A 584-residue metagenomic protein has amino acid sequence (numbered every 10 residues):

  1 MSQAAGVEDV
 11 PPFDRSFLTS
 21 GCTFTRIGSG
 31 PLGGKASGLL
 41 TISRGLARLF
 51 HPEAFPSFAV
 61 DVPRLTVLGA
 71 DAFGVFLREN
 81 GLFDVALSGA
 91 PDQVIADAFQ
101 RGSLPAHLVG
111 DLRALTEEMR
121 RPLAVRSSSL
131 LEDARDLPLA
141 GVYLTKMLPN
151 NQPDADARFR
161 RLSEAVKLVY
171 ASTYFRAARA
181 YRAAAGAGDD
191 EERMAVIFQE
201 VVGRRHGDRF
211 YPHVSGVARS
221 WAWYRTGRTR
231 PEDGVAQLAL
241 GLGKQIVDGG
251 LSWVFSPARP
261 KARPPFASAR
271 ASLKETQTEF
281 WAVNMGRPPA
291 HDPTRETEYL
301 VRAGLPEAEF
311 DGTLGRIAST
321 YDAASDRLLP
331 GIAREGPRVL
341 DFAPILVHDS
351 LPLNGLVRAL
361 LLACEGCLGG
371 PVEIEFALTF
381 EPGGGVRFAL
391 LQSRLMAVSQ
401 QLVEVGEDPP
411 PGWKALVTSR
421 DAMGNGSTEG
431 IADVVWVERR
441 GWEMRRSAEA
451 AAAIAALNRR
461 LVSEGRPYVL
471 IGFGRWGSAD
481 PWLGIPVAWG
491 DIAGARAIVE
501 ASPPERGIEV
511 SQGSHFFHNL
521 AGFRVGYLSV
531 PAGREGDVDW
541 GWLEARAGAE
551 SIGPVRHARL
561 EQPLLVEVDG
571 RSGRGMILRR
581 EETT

Functional and structural regions predicted by a protein language model:
M1-F13: An acidic intrinsically disordered interaction segment
V10-A54, S103-S502, G522, A549-E550 (+1 more regions): Conserved mixed alpha/beta core segments that line enzyme active sites in large multi-domain catalysts
P52-V62, T66: An N-terminal structural lobe/cap that precedes and organizes the functional/catalytic core across diverse proteins
V60-V62, D84, P371-V372: Residue-level detector of short coil/turn "hinge" positions at structural boundaries
R64-G69, F73-D97: Extended, well-ordered alpha-helical scaffold/bundle regions in very large, multi-domain proteins
F83-G89, E375, F517-G522: A polyampholytic, Gly/Pro-enriched intrinsically disordered region
Q93-H107: Metal-assisted phosphate- and nucleotidyl-transfer catalytic regions
P503-A545: Polybasic, proline/glycine-rich intrinsically disordered low-complexity segments
